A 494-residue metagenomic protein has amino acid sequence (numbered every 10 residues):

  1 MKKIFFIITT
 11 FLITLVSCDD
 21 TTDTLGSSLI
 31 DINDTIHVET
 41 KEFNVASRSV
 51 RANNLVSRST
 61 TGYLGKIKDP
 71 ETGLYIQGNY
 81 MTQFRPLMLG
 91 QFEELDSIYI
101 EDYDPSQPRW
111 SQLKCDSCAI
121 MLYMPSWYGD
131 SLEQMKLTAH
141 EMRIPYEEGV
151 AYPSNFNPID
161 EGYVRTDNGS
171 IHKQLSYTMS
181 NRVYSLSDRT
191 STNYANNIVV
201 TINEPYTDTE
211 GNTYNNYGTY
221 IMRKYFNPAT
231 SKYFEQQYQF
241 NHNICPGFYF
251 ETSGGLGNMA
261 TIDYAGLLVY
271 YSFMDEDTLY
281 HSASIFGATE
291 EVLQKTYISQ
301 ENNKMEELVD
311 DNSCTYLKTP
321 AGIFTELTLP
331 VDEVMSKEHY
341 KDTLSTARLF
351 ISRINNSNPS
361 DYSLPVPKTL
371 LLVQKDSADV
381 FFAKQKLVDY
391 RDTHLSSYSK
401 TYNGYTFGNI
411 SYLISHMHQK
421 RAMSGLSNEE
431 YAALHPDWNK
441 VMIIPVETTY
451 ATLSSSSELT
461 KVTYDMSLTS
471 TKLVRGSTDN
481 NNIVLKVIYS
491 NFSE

Functional and structural regions predicted by a protein language model:
K2-E494: Secreted, disulfide-rich extracellular signaling modules
